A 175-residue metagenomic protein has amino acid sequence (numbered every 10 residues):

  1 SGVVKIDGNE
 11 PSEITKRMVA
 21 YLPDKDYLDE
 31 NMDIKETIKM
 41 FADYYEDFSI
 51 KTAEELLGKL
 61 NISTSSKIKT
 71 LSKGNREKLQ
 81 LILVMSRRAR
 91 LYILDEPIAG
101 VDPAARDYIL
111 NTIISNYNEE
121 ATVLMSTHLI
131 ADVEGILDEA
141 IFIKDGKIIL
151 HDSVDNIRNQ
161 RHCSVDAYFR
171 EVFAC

Functional and structural regions predicted by a protein language model:
S1-T15: Conserved ABC transporter NBD signature motif
Y21-Q80, R87: ABC-family P-loop ATPase nucleotide-binding domains
Y92-E96, V101: Catalytic Walker B motif of ABC-type/P-loop ATPase nucleotide-binding domains
R106-E119: Helical segment within the ABC ATPase nucleotide-binding domain
A121-L129: Conserved H-loop
V133-G135: A short, surface-exposed alpha-helical micro-motif characterized by mixed small hydrophobic and charged/polar residues
H151-D152: ABC ATPase "signature
